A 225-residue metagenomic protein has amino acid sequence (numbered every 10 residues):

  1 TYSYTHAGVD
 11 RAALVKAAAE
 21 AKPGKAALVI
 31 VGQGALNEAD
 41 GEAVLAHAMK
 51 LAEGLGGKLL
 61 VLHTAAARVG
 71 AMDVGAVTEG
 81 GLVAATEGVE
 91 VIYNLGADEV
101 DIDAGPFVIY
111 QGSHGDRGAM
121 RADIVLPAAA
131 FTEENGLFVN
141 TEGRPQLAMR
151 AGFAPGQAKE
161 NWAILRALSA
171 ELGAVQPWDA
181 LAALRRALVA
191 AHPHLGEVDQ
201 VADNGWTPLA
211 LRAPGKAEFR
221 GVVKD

Functional and structural regions predicted by a protein language model:
T1-E197: Non-catalytic alpha/beta scaffold blocks inside enzyme catalytic domains
A182-D225: Long, low-complexity segments enriched in small/aliphatic residues
